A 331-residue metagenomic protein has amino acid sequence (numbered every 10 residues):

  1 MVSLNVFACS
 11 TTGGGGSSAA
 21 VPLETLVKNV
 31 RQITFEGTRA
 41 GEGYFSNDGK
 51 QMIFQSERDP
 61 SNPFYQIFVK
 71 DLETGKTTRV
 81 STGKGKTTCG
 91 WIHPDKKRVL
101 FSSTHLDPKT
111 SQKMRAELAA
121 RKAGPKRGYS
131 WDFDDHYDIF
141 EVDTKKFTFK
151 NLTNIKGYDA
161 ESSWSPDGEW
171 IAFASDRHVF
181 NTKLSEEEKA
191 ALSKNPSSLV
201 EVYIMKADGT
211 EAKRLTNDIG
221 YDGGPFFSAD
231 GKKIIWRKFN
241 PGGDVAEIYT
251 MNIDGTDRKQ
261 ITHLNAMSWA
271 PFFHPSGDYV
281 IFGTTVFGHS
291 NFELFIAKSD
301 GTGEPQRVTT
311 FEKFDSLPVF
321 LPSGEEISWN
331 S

Functional and structural regions predicted by a protein language model:
G13-K28, Y137: Blade/loop signatures of beta-propeller domains
S18, N29-P63: Beta-strand-rich domains and repeat architectures in extracellular enzymes and scaffolds, especially beta-propellers
G37-T38, Q55-Q66, T82-T87, S102-I139 (+8 more regions): A flexible loop/linker signature enriched in serine peptidases of the S9 family
N47-D48, P94-D95, P166-D167, A229-D230 (+2 more regions): Residue-level detector of Asp-centered blade-edge/turn motifs that repeat once per structural unit in beta-propeller
M52-I53, V99, I171, I234 (+2 more regions): Hydrophobic beta-strand positions that form the internal "hydrophobic ladder" of WD40/Gbeta-like beta-propeller blades
D71-G75, D143-F147, K206-T210, N252-T256 (+1 more regions): Short loop/turn segments that connect beta-strands within beta-propeller blades
